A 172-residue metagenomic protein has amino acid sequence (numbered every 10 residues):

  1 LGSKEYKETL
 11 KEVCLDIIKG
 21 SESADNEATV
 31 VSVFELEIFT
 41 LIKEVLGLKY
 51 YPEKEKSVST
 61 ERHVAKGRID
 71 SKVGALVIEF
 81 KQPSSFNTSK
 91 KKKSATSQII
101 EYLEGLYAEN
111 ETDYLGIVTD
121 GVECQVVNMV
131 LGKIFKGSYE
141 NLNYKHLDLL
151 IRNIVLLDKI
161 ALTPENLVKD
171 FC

Functional and structural regions predicted by a protein language model:
L1-L115, E123-L162, V168-F171: A short, conserved, highly charged catalytic patch centered on acidic carboxylates
